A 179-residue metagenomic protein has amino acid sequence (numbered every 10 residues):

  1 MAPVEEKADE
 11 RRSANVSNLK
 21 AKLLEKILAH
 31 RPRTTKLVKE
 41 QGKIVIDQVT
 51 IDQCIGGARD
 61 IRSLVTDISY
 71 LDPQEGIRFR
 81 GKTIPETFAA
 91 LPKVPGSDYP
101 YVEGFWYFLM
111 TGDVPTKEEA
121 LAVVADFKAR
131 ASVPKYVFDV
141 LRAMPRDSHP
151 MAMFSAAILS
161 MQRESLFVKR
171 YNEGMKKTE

Functional and structural regions predicted by a protein language model:
A2-E179: Hydrophobic alpha-helical bundle cores within soluble ligand-binding/oligomerization subdomains
